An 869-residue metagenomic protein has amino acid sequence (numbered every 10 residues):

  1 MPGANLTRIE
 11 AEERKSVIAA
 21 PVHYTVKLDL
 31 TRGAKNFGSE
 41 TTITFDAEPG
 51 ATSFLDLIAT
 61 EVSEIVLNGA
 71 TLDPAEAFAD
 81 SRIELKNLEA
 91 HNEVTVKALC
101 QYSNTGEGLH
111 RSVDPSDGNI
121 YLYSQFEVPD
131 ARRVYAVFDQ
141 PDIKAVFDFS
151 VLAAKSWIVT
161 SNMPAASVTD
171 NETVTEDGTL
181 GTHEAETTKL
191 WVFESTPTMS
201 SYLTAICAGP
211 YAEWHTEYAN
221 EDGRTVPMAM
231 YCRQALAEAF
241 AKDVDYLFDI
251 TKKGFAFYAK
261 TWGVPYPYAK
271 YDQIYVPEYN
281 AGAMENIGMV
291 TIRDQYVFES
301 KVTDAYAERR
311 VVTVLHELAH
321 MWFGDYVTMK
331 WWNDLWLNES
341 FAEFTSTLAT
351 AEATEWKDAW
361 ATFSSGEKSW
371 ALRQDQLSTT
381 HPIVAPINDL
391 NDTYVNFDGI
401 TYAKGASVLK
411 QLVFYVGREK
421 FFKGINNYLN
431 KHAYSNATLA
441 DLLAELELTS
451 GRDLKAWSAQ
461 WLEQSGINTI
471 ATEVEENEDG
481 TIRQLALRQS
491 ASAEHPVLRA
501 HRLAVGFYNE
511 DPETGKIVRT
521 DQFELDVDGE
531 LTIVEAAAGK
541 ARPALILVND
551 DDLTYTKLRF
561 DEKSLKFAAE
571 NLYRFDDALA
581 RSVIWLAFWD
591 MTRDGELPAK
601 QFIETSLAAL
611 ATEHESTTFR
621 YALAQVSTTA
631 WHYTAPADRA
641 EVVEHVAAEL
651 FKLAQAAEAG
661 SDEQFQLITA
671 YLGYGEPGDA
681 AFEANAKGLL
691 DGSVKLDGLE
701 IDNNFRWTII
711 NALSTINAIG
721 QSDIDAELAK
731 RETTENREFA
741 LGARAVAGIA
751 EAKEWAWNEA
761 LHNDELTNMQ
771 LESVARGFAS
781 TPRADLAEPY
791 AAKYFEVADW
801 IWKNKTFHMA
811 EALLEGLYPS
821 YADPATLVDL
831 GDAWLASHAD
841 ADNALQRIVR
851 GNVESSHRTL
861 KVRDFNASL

Functional and structural regions predicted by a protein language model:
M1-G38, P115-Y121, P141, K455-A459: N-terminal, polar/Ser/Thr-rich
G3, Q125, S150-A153, I158 (+7 more regions): Non-catalytic accessory/interaction domains
I9-S16, K97-D148, G209-E217, D552-A578 (+1 more regions): Glycine/proline-rich low-complexity spacer/linker segments in large multi-domain proteins
F37-L55: Ligand-binding face of N-terminal immunoglobulin V-set domains in extracellular IgSF glycoproteins
S39, F126-P129, V137-L315, F344-T347 (+5 more regions): Hydrophobic helix-coil surface modules that form long, contiguous segments used for peptide/substrate interaction
S53, L57-P115, A136-D139, H183-T188 (+1 more regions): A surface-exposed beta-strand-loop module
D56-E61, I143, P496-L503: Short coil-to-beta strand junction motifs in C2/discoidin
T182, F193, D222-E494, Y621 (+4 more regions): Hydrophobic alpha-helical and helix-loop surface patches within well-folded domains that function as non-catalytic
